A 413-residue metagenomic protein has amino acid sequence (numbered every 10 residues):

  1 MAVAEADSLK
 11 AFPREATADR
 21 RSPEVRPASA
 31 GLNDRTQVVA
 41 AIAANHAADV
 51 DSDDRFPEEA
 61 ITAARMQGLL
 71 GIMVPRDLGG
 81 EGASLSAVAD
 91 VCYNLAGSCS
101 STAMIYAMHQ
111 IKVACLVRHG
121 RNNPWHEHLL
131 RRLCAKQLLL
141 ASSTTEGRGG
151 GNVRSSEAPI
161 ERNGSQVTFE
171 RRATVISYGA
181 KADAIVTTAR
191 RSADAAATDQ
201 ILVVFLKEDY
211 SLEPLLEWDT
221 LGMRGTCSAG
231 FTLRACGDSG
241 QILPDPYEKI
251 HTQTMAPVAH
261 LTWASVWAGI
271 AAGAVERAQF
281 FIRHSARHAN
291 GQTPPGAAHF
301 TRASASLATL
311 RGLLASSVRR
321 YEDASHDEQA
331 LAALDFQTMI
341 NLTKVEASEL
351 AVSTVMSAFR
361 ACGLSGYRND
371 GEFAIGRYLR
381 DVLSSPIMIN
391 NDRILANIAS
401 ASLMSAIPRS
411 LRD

Functional and structural regions predicted by a protein language model:
M1-A107, D413: Amphipathic, small/basic residue-rich leader segments at the start of a protein or domain
Q37, G269, T301-A308, N341 (+2 more regions): Generic structural signal for well-ordered, non-transmembrane alpha-helical segments in soluble/cytosolic regions
A48-D51, T309-E346, F359-Y367: C-terminal helix-coil-helix/basic helical segment that borders enzyme active sites and/or dimer interfaces and provides
E58-M66, G71-S177: Glycine-rich flavin
T174-G179, A259-W263, M388-I389: Glycine-rich phosphate/pyrophosphate-binding beta-alpha loops
V175-E213: A short core secondary-structure module
W218-A308: Glycine-rich beta->alpha junctions and the first turn(s) of the following alpha-helix
L364-D413: Glycine-rich phosphate/cofactor-binding loops in nucleotide/flavin-utilizing enzymes
